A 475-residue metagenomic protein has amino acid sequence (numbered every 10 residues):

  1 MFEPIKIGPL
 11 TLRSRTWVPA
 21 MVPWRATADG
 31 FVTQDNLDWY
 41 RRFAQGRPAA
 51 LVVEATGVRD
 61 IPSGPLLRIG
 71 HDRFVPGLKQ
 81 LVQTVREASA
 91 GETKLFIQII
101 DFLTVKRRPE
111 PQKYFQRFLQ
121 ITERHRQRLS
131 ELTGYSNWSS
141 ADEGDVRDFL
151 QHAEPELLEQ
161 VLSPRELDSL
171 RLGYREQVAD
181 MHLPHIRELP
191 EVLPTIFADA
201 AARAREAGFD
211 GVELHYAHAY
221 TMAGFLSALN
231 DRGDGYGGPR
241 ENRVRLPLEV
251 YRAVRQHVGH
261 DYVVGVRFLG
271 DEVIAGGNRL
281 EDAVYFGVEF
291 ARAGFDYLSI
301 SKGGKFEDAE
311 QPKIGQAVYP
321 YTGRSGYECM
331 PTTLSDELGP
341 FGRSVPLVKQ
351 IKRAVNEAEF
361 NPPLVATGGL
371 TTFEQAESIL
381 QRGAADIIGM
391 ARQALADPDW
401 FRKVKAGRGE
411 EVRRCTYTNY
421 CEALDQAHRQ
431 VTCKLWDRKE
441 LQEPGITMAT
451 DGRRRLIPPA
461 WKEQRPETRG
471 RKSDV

Functional and structural regions predicted by a protein language model:
M1-V475: Flavin-dependent oxidoreductase catalytic cores
